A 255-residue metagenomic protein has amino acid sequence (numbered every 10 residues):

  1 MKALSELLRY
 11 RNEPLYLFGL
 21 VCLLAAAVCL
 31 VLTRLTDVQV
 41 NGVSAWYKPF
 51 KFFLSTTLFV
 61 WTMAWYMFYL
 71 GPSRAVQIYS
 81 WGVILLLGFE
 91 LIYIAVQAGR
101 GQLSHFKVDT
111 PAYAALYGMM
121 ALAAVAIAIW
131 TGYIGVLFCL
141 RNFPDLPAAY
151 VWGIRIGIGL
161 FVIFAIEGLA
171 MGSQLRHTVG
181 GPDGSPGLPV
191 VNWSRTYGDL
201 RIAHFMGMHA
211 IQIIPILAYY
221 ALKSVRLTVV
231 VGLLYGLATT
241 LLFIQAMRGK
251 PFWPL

Functional and structural regions predicted by a protein language model:
M1-R11: Short, Lys/Arg-rich, polar N-terminal cytosolic tail immediately upstream of the first transmembrane signal-anchor
Y10-P14, V38-S44, W193-G198: Short juxtamembrane and helix-loop transition motifs at transmembrane-helix boundaries in membrane proteins
P14-R34, Y47-F68, W81-G99, M120-V136 (+3 more regions): Hydrophobic cores of alpha-helical transmembrane segments in multi-pass integral membrane proteins
T33-A45, G99-V108, T178, I244-L255: Interfacial helix-loop-helix junctions of multi-pass membrane proteins
P72-L86, V96-A126, V136-Y150: Membrane-interface helix-loop-helix junctions at boundaries between adjacent transmembrane segments
K107-L116, Y219-V229: Functional transmembrane or membrane-interface alpha-helices that line membrane-embedded catalytic, ligand-binding
F143-P144, G168-G180, L217-A218: A short secondary-structure junction signal
M171-F205, A210: Membrane-interfacial catalytic/cofactor-binding modules of polytopic membrane enzymes
